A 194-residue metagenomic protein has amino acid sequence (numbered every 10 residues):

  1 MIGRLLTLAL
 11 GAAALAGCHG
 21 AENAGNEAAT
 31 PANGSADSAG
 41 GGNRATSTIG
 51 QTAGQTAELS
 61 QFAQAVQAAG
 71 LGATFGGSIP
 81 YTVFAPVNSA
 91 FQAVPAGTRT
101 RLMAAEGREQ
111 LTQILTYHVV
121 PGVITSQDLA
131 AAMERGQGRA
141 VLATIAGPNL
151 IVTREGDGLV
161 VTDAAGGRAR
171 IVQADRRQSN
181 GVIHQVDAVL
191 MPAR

Functional and structural regions predicted by a protein language model:
I2-L6, C18-R194: Mature, structured domains of secreted/extracytosolic soluble proteins
